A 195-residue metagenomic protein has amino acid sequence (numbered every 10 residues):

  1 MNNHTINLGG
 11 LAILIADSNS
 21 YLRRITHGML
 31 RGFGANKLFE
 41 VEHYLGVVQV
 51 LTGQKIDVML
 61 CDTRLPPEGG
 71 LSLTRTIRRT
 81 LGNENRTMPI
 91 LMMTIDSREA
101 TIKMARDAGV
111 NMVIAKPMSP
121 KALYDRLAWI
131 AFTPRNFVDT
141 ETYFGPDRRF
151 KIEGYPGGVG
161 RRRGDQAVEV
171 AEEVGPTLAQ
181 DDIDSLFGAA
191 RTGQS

Functional and structural regions predicted by a protein language model:
S20-Y44: Two-component/phosphorelay signaling modules centered on CheY-like receiver
H27, S72, S97-M112, V138-Y143 (+1 more regions): Alpha4 helix (beta4-alpha4-beta5 surface) of REC/receiver domains from two-component response regulators
E40-V58: Acidic, metal-coordinating helix/loop segments flanking the phosphotransfer/catalytic sites of two-component signaling
L65-P67, R98: The feature encodes the CheY-like receiver
L71-N85: Short amphipathic alpha-helix used as the core "switch/output" element in two-component signaling
M118-L127, A131, R135, D139-T140: C-terminal output helix
F132-S195: CheY-like receiver
